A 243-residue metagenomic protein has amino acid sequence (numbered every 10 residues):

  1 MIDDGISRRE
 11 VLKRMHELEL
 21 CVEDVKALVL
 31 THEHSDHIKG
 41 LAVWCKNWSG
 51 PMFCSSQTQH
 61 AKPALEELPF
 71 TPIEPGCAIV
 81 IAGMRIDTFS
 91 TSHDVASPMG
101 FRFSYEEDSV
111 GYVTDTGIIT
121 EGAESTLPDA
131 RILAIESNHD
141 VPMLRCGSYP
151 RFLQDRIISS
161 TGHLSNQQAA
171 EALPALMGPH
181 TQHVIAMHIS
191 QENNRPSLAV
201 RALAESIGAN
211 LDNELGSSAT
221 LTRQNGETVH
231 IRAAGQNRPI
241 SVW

Functional and structural regions predicted by a protein language model:
M1-L18, M99-D115, I132: Conserved beta-strand hairpin/beta-sheet module of binuclear metal-dependent hydrolase folds, prominently
I2-G5, K26-E33, F53-S56, G111-D115 (+3 more regions): Active-site neighborhood of phospho(di)ester-bond hydrolases with catalytic His/Asp-centered motifs
I6-R8, H34-D36, S92-V95, D115-I119: Short beta->alpha connector loops
S7-C54: Active-site metal-binding motif and surrounding structural segment of the metallo-beta-lactamase
C54-D108: Metallo-beta-lactamase
E121-A233: Cap/insert and terminal regions of metallo-dependent hydrolase folds
G235-W243: C-terminal catalytic and target-recognition region of SAM-dependent MTase-like enzymes, primarily methyltransferases
